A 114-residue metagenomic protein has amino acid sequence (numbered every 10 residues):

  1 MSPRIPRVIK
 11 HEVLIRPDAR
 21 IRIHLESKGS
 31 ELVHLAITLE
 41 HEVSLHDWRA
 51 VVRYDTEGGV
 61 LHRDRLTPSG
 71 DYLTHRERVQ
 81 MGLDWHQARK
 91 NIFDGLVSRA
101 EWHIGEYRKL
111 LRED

Functional and structural regions predicted by a protein language model:
M1-R49: Negatively charged, low-complexity tracts enriched in Asp/Glu with abundant Ser/Thr
P6-E12, D18, R22-H24, D55 (+3 more regions): Small/flexible residues
K10-E12, E26, E31, E40-E42 (+5 more regions): Glutamate identity and glutamate-enriched acidic tracts
D18, G59-L61, W85, G95: General helical secondary-structure elements
E31-R76: A short, structured beta-strand/loop element
S69-D114: Acidic, low-complexity intrinsically disordered segments
